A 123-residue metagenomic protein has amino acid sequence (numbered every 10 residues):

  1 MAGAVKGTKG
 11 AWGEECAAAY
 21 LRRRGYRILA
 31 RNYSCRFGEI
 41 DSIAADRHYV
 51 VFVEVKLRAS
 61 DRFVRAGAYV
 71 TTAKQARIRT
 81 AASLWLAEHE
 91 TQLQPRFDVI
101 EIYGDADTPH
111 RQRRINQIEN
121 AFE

Functional and structural regions predicted by a protein language model:
M1-A2, R58-R62, Q117: Short glycine/proline- and charge-enriched loop/turn segments that cap or connect secondary-structure elements
M1-R31: Acidic-basic catalytic patches of nuclease active cores, encompassing PD-(D/E)XK and other metal-cofactor nuclease
L21, I40-R62, A66, I78: Conserved catalytic cores of phosphodiester-cleaving nucleases, focusing on short active-site segments
R27, V50, Q94: Hydrophobic "anchor" residues on beta-strands that sit immediately upstream of conserved functional sites
R36-G38: Short acidic/glycine-enriched loop/turn segments that link adjacent beta-strands
F63-P95: Mid-chain, well-packed structural core segment of small domains
E88-E123: Domain-level recognition of nuclease-like catalytic cores that cleave nucleotide substrates
